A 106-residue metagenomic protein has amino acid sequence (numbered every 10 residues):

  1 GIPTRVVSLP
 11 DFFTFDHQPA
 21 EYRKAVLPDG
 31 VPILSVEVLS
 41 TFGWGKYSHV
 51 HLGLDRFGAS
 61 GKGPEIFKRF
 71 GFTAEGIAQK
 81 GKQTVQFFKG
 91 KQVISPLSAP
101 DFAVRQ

Functional and structural regions predicted by a protein language model:
G1-Q106: Thiamine diphosphate
